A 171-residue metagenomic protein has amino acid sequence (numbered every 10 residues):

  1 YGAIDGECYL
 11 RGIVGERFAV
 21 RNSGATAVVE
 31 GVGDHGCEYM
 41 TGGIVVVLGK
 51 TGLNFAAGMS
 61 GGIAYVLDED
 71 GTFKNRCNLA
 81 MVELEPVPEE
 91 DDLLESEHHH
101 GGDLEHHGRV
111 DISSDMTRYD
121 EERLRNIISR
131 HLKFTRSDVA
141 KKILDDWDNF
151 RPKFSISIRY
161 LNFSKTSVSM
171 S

Functional and structural regions predicted by a protein language model:
Y1-S171: Long, distal/terminal scaffolding or interaction modules with repetitive or compositionally biased sequence
